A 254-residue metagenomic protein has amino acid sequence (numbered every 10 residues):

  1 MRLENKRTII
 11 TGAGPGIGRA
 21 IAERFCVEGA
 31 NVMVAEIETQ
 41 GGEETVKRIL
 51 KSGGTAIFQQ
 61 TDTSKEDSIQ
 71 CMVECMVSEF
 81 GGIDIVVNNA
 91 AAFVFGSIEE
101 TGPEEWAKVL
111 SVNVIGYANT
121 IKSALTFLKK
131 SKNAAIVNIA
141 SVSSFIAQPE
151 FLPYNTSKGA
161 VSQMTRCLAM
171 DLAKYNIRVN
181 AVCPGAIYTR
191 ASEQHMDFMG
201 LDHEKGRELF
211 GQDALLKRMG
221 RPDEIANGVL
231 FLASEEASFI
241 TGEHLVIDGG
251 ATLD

Functional and structural regions predicted by a protein language model:
R7, G14-P15: Conserved glycine-rich cofactor-binding loop
S97-I98, E105-K108, G206, F210: Substrate-binding pocket helix/loop in short-chain dehydrogenase/reductase
T101, A147-T156, C167, H195: Active-site loop-to-helix junction immediately N-terminal to the catalytic Tyr of the SDR YXXXK motif in Rossmann-fold
I121, S157, T165: Active-site helix of classical SDR
S141: Residue(s) in the substrate-gating loop at a strand-loop-helix junction that position the organic substrate next
I146, V229-L230, T241-D254: Short C-terminal tail/terminal secondary-structure segment of NAD(P)H-dependent dehydrogenase/reductase domains
A173, R178, I240-G242: Short, small/polar-rich loop/turn modules that mediate ligand/substrate recognition or access, typified
